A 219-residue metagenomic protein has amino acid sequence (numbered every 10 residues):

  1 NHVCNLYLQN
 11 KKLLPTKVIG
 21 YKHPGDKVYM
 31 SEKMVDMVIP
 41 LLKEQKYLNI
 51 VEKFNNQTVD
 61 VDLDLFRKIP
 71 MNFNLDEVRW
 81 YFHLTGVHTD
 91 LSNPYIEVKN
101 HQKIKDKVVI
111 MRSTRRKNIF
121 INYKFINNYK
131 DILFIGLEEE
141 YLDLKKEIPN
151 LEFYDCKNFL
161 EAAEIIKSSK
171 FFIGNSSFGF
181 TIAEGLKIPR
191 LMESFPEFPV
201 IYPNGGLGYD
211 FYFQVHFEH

Functional and structural regions predicted by a protein language model:
N1-H219: Catalytic machinery of carbohydrate-active enzymes, primarily nucleotide-sugar-dependent glycosyltransferases
